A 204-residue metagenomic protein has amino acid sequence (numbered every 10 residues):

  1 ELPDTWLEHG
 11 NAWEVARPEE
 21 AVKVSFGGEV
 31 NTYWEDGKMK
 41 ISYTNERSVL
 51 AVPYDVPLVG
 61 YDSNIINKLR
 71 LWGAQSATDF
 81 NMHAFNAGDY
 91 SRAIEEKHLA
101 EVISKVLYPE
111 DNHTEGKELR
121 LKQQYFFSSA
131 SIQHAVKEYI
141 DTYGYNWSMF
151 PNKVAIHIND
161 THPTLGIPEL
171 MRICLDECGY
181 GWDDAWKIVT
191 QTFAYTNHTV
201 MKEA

Functional and structural regions predicted by a protein language model:
E1-A204: A conserved ligand/cofactor-binding region detector
